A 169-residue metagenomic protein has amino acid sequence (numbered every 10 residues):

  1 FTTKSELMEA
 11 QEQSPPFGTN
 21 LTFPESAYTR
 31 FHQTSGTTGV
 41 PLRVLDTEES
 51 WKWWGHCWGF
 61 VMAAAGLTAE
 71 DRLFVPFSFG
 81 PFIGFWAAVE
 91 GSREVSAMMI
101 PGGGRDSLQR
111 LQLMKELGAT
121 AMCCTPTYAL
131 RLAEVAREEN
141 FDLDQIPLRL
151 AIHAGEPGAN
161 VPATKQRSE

Functional and structural regions predicted by a protein language model:
F1-Q33, G39-H56, F60-A64: Nucleotide 5′-phosphate-binding alpha/beta core
Y28, W51, S78-P81, T127: Short glycine-enriched loops at secondary-structure junctions
T34-T37, L73, M122, A151: Conserved S/T- and glycine-rich ATP-binding loop of Class I adenylate-forming
G39-D46, E70-F77, M114: Short acidic, glycine/Ser/Thr-rich loop/turn "cap" segments at secondary-structure junctions
G39-W53, V89-M98, G118-T127: Acidic/glycine-enriched edge-of-secondary-structure segments
G55-R72, D106-A119: Conserved ATP-dependent adenylate/AMP-binding module captured primarily in the ANL superfamily
G59, A63-V95, M99: Conserved AMP-binding loop of ANL adenylate-forming enzymes
V95-E169: Active-site glycine/GP-rich loop and adjacent strand/helix microenvironment that borders small-molecule binding pockets
